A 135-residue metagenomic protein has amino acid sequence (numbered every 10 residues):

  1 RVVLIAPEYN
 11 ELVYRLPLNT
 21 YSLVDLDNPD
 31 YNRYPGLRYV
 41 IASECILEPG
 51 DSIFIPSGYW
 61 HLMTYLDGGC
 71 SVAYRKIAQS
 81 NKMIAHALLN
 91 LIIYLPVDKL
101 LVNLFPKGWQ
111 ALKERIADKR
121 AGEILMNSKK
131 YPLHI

Functional and structural regions predicted by a protein language model:
R1-S52, Y59-I135: Active-site region of the double-stranded beta-helix
